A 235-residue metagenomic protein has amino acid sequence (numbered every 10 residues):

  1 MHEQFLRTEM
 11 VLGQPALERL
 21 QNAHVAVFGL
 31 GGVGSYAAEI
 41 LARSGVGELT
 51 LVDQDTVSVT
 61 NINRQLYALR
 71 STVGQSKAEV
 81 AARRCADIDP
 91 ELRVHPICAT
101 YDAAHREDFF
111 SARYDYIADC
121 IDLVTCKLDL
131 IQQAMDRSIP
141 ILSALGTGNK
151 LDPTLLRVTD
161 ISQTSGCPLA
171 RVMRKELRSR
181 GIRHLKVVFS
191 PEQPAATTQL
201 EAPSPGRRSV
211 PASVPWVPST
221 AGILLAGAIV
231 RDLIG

Functional and structural regions predicted by a protein language model:
M1-A26: N-terminal charged helix/coil linker that caps or initiates catalytic domains
H2, Q21, F110-R113, I121-K127 (+4 more regions): Glycine-rich phosphate/adenylate-binding loop
V27-G29, V52: Conserved N-terminal Rossmann-fold NAD(P)-binding element of oxidoreductases
V33: Hydrophobic/small residue at the entry helix of a nucleotide-binding pocket
V46, L51-D89: Glycine-rich phosphate-binding loop and adjoining beta1-alpha1-beta2 segment of Rossmann-like nucleotide-binding folds
I97-R106: Conserved SAM/SAH-binding loop
